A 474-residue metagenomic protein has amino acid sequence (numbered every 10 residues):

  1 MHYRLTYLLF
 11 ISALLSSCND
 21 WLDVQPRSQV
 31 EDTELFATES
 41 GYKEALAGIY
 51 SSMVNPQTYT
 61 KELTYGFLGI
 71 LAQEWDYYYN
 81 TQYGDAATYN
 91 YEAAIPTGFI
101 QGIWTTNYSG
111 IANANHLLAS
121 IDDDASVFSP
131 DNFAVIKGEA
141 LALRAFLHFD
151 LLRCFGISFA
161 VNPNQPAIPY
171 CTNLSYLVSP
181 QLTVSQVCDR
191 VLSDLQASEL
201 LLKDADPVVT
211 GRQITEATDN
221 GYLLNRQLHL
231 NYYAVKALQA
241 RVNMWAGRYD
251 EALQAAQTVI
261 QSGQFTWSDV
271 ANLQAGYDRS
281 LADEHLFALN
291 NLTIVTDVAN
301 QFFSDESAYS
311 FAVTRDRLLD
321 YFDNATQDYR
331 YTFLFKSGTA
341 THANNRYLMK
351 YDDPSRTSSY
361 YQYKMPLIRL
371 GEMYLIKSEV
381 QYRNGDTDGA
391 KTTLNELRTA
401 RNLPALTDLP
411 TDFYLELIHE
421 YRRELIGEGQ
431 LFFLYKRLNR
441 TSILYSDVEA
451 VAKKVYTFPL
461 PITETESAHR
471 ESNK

Functional and structural regions predicted by a protein language model:
C18-F67, K391, I443-K474: Membrane-proximal, proline-rich intrinsically disordered regions
T33, T60-Y77, I157-N164, P207-N300 (+1 more regions): Short, surface-exposed recognition loops and adjoining beta-strand edges that mediate ligand/DNA contacts, enriched
Y83-F155, L182-S185, L195, L202 (+2 more regions): Conserved, well-structured interaction surfaces
L228-L230, G247, E251-L370, P410 (+5 more regions): Hydrophobic-face positions in mid-chain alpha helices that act as interaction patches
